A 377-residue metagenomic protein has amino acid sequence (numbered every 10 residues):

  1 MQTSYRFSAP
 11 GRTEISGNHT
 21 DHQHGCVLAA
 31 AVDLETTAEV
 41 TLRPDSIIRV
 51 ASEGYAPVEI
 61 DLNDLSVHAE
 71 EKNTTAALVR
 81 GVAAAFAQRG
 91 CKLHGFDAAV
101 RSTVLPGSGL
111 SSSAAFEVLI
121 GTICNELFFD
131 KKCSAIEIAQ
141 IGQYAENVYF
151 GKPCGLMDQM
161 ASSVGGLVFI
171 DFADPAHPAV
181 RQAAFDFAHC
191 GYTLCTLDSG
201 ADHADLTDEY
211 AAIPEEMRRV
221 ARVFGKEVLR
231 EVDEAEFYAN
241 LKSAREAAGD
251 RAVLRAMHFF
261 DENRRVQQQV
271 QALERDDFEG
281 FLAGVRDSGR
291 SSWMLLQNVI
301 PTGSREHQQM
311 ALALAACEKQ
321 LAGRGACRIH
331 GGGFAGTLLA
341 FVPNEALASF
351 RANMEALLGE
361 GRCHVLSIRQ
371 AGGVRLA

Functional and structural regions predicted by a protein language model:
M1-E14, T37-T74, F169-R328, A340-A377: C-terminal nucleotide
M1-T13, G17-A29, L62-D64, E71-H189 (+4 more regions): Gly/Ser-rich oxyanion-binding loop with an adjacent helix/lid that shapes the negatively charged ligand pocket
G25-P44, V164: Structural signature of FAD isoalloxazine-binding scaffolds in flavoprotein oxidoreductases
A114-A115, T337-V342: FabD-like malonyl-/acyl-CoA
F334: Glycine-rich phosphate-binding loop
